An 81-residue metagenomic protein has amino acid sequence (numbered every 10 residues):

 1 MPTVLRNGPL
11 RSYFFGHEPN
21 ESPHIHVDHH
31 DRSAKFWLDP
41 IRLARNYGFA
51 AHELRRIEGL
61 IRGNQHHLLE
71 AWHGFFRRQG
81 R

Functional and structural regions predicted by a protein language model:
M1-E21: Short, charged/polar N-terminal "headpieces" of proteins
V4, H26, R62-H66: Alpha-helical interaction segments
V4, P40, F76-Q79: Intrinsically disordered, low-complexity sequence elements enriched in Ser/Thr/Gly/Pro
G8, Y13, W37, Q79-G80: Small/flexible residues
F14-A51: A short, structured beta-strand/loop element
A51-R81: C-terminal structural segments of small proteins and small subunits
